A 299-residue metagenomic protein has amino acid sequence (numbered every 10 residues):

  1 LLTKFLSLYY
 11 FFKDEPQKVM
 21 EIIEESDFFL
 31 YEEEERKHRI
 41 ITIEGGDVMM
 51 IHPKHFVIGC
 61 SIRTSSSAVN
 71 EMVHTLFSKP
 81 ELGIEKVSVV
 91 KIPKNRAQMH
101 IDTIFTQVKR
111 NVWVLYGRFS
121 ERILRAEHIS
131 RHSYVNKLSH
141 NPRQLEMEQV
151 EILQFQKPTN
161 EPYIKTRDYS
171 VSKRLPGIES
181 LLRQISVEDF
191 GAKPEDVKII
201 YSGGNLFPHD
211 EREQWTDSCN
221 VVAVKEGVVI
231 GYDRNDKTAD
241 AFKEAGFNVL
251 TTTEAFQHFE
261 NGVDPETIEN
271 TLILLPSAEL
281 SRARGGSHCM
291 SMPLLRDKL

Functional and structural regions predicted by a protein language model:
L1-L299: The feature marks the mature, well-folded catalytic cores of soluble enzymes
